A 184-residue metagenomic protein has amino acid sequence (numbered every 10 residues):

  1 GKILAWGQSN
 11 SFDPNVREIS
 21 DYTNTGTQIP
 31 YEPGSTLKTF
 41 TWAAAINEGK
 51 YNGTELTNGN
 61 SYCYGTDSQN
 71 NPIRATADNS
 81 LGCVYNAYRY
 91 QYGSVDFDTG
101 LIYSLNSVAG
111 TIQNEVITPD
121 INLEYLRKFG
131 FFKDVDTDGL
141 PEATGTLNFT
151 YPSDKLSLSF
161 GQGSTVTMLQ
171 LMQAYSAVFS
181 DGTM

Functional and structural regions predicted by a protein language model:
K2-I29, F40-M184: Beta-lactam-recognizing serine transpeptidase/beta-lactamase-like catalytic domain environment
P30, G34-T36: Structural signature of Gram-negative outer-membrane beta-barrels, strongest in the C-terminal barrel of TonB-dependent
